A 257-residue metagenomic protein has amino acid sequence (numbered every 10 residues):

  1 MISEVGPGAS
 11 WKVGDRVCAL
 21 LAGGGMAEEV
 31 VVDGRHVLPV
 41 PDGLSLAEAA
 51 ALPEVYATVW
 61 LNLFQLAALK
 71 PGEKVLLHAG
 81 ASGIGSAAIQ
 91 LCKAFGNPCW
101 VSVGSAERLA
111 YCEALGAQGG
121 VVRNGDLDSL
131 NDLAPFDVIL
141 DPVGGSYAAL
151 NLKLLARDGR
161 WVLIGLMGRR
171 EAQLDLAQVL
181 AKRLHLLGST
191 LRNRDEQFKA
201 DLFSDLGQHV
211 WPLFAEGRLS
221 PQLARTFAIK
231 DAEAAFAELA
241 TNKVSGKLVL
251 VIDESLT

Functional and structural regions predicted by a protein language model:
M1-G24: Glycine-rich beta-strand-centered segment in the early N-terminal region that forms part of a ligand/cofactor-binding
R16, K74, P98, G159-R160 (+1 more regions): Short glycine-centered segments of the SAM/dcSAM-binding site in methyltransferase folds
R16-A79: NAD(P)H dinucleotide-binding glycine-rich loop of Rossmann-like/cofactor-binding domains, especially the beta1-alpha1
Y56-A57, S82-S86, G145: Glycine-rich NAD(P) Rossmann-fold beta1-alpha1 loop
L77, K93-Y147, K199-D201: Adenosine-nucleotide cofactor-binding segment
V103, S146-R218, V251-T257: Glycine-rich phosphate-binding loop and adjacent beta-alpha segment of Rossmann(oid) nucleotide-cofactor-binding
E216-Q222, E233-T257: C-terminal capping/lid region of NAD(P)-dependent oxidoreductase domains
